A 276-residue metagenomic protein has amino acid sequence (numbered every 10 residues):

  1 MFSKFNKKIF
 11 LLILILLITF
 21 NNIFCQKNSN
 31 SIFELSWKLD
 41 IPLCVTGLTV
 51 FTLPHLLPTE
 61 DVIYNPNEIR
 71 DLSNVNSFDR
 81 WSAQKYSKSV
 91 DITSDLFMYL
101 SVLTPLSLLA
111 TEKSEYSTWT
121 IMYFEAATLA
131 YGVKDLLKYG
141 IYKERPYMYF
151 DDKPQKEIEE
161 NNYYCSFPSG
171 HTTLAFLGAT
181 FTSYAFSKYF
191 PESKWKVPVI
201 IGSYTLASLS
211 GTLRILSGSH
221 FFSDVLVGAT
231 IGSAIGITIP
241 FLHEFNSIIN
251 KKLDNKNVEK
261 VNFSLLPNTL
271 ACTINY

Functional and structural regions predicted by a protein language model:
M1-S29: Bacterial Sec-dependent N-terminal signal peptides
N21-P42, I249-F263, A271: Sec-dependent signal peptide cleavage junction
Q26-V102, G140-K156: N-terminal transmembrane-helix/juxtamembrane module of multi-pass inner/ER membrane proteins
I41, V45, T49, L53 (+6 more regions): Hydrophobic, lipid-facing residues on alpha-helical transmembrane segments of integral membrane proteins
L43, L174, L266-N268: Residues that define the transmembrane beta-barrel architecture of outer-membrane proteins
P54, L108, K134-Y142, P146 (+3 more regions): Membrane-water interface at transmembrane helix exits
L108-V133, I200: Interfacial segments of alpha-helical transmembrane regions
K153-S264, T273-I274: Membrane-embedded catalytic cores of phosphoryl/pyrophosphoryl-handling enzymes
